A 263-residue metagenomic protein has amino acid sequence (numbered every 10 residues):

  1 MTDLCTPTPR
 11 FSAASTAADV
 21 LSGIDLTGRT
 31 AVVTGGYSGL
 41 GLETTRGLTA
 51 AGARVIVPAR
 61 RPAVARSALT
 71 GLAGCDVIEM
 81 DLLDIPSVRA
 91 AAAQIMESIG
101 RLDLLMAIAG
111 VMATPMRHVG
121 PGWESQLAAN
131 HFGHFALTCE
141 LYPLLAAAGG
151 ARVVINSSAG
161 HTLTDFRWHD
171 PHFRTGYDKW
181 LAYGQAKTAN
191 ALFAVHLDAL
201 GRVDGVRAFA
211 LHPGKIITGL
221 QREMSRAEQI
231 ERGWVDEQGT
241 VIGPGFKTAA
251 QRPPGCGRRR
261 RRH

Functional and structural regions predicted by a protein language model:
M1-T2: Eukaryotic acidic, serine/proline-rich intrinsically disordered low-complexity regions that function as flexible
C5-A227: Rossmann-fold NAD(P)H-dependent dehydrogenase/reductase core
C5-F11, V88, A186, W234-H263: C-terminal helical subdomain
F173-R174, A227-V241: A short C-terminal helix-loop "cap" of Rossmann-like NAD(P)-dependent dehydrogenase/epimerase domains
